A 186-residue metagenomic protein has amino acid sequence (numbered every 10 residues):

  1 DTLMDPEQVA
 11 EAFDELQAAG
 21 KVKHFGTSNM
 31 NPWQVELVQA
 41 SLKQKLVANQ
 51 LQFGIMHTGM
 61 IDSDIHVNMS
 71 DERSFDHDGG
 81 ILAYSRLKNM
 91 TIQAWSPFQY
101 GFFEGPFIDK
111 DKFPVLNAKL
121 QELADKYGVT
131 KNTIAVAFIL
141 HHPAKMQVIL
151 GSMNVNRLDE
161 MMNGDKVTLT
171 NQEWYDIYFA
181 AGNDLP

Functional and structural regions predicted by a protein language model:
D1: Short acidic, glycine-rich surface-loop motifs adjacent to enzyme active sites
M4-P186: Beta/alpha (TIM)-barrel catalytic core signal, keyed to glycine-rich beta->alpha loops juxtaposed to Asp/Glu that bind
